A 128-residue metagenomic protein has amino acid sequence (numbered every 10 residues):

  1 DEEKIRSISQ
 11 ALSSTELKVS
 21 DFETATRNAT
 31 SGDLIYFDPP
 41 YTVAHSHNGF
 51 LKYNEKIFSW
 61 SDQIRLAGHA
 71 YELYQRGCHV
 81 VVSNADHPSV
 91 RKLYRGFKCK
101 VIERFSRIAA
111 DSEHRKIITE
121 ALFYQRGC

Functional and structural regions predicted by a protein language model:
D1-F50, R65, E72, R76: SAM-dependent nucleic-acid methyltransferase catalytic core
E16-S20, I57-I64, H114-I117: Conserved phosphate-coordination/catalytic loops
E23-A25, Y41-V43, D86-S89, F105-R107 (+1 more regions): Short, solvent-exposed loop/turn segments at secondary-structure junctions
S46-H47, R91-L93, D111: Short glycine-/acidic-enriched loop or helix-start segments at secondary-structure transitions that form or flank
F50-I57: Short glycine-enriched, charge-decorated loop/helix-capping segments at active-site entrances that position
D62-F105: Conserved Class I SAM-dependent methyltransferase catalytic core
F97-C128: Class I S-adenosyl-L-methionine
